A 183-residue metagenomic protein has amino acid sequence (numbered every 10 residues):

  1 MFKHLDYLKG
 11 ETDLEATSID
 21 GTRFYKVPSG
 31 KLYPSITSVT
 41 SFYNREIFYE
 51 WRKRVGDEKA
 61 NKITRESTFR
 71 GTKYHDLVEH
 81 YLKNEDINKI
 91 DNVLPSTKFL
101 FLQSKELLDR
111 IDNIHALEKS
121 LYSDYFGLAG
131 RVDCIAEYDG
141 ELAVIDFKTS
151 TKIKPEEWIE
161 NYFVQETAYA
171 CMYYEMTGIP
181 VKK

Functional and structural regions predicted by a protein language model:
M1-A129: Metal-dependent nuclease catalytic cores that hydrolyze phosphodiester bonds in DNA/RNA, characterized by
A116-K183: Mg2+/Mn2+-dependent nuclease catalytic core
